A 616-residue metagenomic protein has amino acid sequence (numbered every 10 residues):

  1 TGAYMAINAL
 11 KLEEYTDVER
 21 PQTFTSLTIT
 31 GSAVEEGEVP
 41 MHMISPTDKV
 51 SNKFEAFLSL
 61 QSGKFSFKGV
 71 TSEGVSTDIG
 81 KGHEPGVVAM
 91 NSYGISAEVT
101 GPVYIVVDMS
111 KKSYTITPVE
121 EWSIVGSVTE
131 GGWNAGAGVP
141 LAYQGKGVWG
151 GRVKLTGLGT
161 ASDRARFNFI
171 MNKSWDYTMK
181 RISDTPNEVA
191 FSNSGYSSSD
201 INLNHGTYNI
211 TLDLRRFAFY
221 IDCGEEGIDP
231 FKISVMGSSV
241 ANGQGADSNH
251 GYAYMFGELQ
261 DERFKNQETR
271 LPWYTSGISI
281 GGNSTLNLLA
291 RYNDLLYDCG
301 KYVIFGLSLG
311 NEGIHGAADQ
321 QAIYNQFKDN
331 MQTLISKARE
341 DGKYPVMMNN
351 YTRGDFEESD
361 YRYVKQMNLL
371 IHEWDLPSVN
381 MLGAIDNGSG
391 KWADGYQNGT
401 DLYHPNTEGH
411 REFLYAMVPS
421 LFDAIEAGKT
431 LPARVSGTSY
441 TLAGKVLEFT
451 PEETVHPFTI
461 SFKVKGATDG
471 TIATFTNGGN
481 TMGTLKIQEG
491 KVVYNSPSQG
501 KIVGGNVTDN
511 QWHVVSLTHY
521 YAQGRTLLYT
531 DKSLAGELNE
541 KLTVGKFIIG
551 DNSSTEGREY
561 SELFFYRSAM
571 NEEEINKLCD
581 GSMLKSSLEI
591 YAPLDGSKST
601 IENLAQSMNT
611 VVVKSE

Functional and structural regions predicted by a protein language model:
P21-K64, T71-M90, P118-A161, N172-N193: Aromatic-rich carbohydrate-binding modules that target alpha-glucans
G227-I278, N293-Y297: Serine-esterase "nucleophile elbow" of acetyl-processing enzymes
V235-M236, N242, A246, I280 (+2 more regions): Oxyanion-hole/transition-state-stabilizing segment in secreted/luminal serine hydrolases and related acyltransferases
T352-A433: Catalytic His-Asp segment of secreted/periplasmic serine-dependent ester chemistry enzymes
D423-G444, N576-E616: Extracytoplasmic low-complexity segments
L431, T441-V493, S568-I575: Extracellular glycan-recognition modules
P432-T441, S461-D469, T484-K541, E616: Extracellular glycan-interaction surfaces
A535-Y560, L584: Flexible glycan-contacting loops in extracellular carbohydrate-active proteins
